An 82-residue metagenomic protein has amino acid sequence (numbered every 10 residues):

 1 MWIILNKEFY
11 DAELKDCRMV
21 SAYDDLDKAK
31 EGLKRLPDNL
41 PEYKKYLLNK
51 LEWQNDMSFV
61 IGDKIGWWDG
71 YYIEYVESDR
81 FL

Functional and structural regions predicted by a protein language model:
M1-Y10: A short beta-strand micro-motif
L14-D16, D24-L47: A short, charged, amphipathic alpha-helix used as a generic interaction element across diverse proteins
R35-L82: Short, mixed-charge low-complexity intrinsically disordered segments
